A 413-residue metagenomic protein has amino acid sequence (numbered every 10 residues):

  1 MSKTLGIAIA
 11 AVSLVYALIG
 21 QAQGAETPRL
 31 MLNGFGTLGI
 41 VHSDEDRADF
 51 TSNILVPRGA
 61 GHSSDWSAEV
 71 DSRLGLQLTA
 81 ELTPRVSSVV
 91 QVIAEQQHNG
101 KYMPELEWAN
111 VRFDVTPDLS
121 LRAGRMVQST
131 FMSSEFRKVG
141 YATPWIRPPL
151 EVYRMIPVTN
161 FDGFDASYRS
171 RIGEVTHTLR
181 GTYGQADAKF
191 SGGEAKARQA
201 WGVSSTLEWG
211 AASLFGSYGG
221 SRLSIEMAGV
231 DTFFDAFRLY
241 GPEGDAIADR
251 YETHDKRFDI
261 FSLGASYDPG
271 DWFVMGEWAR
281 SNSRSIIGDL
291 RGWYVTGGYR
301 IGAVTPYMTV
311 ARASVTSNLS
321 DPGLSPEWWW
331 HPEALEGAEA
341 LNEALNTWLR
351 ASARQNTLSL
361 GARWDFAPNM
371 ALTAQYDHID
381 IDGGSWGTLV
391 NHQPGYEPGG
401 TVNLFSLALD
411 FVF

Functional and structural regions predicted by a protein language model:
M1-A8: Bacterial N-terminal signal peptides that target proteins for export
A8-A17: Bacterial N-terminal signal peptides
A25-V56, N403: Transmembrane beta-strand segments of Gram-negative outer membrane beta-barrel proteins
T27, S67-D71, K101-L106, P157-T159 (+6 more regions): Transmembrane beta-barrel outer-membrane domains
R29-S43, S64-A188, A197-W201, T206-G216 (+2 more regions): Outer membrane beta-barrel
S43-R47, N99-Y102, T130-E135, H177 (+5 more regions): Outer-membrane beta-barrel proteins
E45-R47, D235-F413: Outer-membrane beta-barrel pore domains
V115-D118, I156-G302: Signature for the C-terminal beta-barrel architecture of outer-membrane proteins
